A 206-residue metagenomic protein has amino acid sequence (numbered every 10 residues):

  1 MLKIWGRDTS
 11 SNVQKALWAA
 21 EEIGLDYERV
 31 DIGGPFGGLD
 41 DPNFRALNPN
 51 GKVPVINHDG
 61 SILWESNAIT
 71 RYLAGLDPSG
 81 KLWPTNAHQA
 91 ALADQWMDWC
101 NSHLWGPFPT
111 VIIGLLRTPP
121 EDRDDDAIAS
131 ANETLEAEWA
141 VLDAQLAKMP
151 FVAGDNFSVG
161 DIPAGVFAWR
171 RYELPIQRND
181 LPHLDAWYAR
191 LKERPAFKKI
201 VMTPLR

Functional and structural regions predicted by a protein language model:
M1-T9, Q14-A129, D143: GST-like domain detector, emphasizing the conserved glutathione-binding G-site in the N-terminal thioredoxin-like
Q14-L17, R190, R194: Short, cationic motifs built from Arg/Lys/His that form the positively charged side of catalytic pockets
D26, N50-V53, S79, H103 (+5 more regions): A general structural signal for well-ordered secondary-structure junctions
G34-P35, G160, L205: Conserved beta-strand edge residues that scaffold enzyme active sites
L92, C100-E193, I200: GST-like fold's C-terminal all-alpha helical module
R117, L205-R206: Carbohydrate-binding/catalytic loop surfaces
